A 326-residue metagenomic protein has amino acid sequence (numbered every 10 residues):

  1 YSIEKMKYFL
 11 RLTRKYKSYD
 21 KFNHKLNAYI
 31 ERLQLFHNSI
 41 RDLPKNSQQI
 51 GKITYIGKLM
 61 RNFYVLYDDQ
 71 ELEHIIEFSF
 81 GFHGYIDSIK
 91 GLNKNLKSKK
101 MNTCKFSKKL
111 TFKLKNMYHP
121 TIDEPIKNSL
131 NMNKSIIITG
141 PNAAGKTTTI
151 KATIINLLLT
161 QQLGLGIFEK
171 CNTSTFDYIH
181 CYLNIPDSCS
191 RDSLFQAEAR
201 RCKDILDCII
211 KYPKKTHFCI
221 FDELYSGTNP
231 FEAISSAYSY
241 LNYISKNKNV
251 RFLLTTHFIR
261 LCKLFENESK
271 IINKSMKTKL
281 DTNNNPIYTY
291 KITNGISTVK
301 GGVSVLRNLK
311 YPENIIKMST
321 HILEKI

Functional and structural regions predicted by a protein language model:
Y1-A143, T148-I150, L157-Y178, R200: Alpha-helical coupling/stalk and coiled-coil linker elements that connect catalytic or binding modules and transmit
N95, K99-I326: ATPase nucleotide-binding head domains, primarily ABC-like/P-loop NTPase cores
